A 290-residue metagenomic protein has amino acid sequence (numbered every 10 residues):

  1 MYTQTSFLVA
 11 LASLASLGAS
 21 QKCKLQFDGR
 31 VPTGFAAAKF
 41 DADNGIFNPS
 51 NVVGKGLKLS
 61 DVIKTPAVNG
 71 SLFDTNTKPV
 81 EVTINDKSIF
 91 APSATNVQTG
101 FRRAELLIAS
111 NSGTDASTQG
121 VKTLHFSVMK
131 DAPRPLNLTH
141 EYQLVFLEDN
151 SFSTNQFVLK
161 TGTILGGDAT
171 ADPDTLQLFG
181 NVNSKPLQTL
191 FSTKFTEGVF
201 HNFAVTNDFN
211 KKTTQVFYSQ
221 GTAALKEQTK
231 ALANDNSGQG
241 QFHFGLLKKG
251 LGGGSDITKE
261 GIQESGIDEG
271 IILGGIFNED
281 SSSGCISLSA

Functional and structural regions predicted by a protein language model:
M1-C23, A290: Fungal secretory targeting signals
G18-A171, G180, D235-A290: Low-complexity, Ser/Thr/Pro/Gly-rich disordered linker/stalk regions
V80, D174-L176, K212-T214: Hydrophobic residues embedded in beta-strands of well-ordered beta-sheets
S127, Q177, A204-T206, Q215-F217 (+1 more regions): Beta-strand cores of modular interaction/reader domains in eukaryotic scaffold and signaling proteins, especially PDZ
S153-N155, K185-F191, A223-K230: Surface-exposed loop/edge segments in extracytoplasmic proteins
L178-N202: Short, aromatic/His-centered strand-loop micro-motif at the edge of beta-sheets
T196-Q215, G221: Localized edge beta-strand/strand-to-loop motifs within extracellular or lumenal beta-rich domains
G221-Q241: Short, solvent-exposed beta-strand-to-loop segments that form ligand-recognition rims of beta-rich domains
